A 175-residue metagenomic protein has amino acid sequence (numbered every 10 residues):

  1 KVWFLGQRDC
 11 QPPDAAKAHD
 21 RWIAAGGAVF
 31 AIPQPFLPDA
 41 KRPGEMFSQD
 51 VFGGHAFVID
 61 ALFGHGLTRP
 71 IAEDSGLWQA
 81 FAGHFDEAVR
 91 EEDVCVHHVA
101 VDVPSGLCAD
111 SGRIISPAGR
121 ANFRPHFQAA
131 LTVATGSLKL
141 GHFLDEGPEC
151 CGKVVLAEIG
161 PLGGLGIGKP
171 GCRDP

Functional and structural regions predicted by a protein language model:
K1-D174: Glycine-rich phosphate/dinucleotide-binding loop and adjoining beta-alpha-beta core of small-molecule
